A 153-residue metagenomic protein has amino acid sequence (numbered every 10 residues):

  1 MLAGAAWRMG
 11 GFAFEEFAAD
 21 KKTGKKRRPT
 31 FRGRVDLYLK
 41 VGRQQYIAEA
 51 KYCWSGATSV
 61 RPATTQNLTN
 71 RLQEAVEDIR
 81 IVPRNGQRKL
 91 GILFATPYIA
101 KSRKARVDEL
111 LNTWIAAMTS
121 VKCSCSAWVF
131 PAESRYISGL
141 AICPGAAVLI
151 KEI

Functional and structural regions predicted by a protein language model:
M1-G4: Conserved helicase motor "Helicase C" RecA-like lobe of SF1/SF2 P-loop NTPases
A6-T30, D36-L37: A short acidic/basic microdomain associated with nuclease active sites
R8-F12, G42, R84-N85: Secondary-structure boundary elements
A18, E49-C53, A95-Y98: Short loop/turn segments at strand-loop or loop-helix junctions that form parts of catalytic or ligand-binding pockets
A19, C53, P131-R135: Short, solvent-exposed coil/turn elements at secondary-structure transition points
V35-T58: Conserved catalytic cores of phosphodiester-cleaving nucleases, focusing on short active-site segments
W54-R84: Mg2+/Mn2+-dependent nuclease catalytic core
G86-I153: Glycine-rich, aromatic-bearing surface loops/beta-hairpins
